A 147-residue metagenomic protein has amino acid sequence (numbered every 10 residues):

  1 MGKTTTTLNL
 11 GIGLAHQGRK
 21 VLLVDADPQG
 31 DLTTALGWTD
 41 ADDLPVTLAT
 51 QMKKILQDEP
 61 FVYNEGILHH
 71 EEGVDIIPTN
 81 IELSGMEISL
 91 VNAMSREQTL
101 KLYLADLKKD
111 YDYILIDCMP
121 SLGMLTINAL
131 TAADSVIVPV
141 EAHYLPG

Functional and structural regions predicted by a protein language model:
M1-G147: P-loop NTP-binding core
